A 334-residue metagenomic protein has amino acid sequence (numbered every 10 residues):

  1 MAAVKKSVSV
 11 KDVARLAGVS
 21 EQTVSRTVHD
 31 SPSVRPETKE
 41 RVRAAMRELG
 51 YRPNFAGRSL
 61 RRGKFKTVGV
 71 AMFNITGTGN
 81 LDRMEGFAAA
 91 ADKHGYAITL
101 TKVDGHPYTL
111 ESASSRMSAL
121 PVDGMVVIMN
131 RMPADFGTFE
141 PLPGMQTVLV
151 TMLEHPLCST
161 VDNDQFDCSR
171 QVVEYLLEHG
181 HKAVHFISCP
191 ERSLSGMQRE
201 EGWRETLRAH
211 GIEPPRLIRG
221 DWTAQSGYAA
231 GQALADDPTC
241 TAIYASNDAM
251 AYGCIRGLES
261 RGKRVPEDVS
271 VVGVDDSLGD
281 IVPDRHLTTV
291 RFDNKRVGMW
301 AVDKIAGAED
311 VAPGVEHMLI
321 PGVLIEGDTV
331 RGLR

Functional and structural regions predicted by a protein language model:
M1-F65, R334: N-terminal helix-turn-helix DNA-binding module of bacterial transcription factors
M1-K5, T67-E174, E178: Alpha-helical recognition/docking segments in bacterial nutrient-uptake and carbohydrate-utilization systems
L16, T23-R26, L60-T76, Y175 (+1 more regions): Short beta-strand segments enriched in small/hydrophobic residues
S20, K66, D123, H181-V184 (+2 more regions): Short acidic/polar active-site loop segments enriched in Thr and Asp
F55, F73-D82, L100-T109, V161-Q171 (+5 more regions): Hinge/beta->alpha junction and helix N-cap segments in small-molecule ligand-binding domains
K182-V184, E213-R216, R264-V271: Short acidic capping loops at alpha-helix termini that bridge into adjacent secondary structure
D237-R334: Flexible loop/turn connectors
